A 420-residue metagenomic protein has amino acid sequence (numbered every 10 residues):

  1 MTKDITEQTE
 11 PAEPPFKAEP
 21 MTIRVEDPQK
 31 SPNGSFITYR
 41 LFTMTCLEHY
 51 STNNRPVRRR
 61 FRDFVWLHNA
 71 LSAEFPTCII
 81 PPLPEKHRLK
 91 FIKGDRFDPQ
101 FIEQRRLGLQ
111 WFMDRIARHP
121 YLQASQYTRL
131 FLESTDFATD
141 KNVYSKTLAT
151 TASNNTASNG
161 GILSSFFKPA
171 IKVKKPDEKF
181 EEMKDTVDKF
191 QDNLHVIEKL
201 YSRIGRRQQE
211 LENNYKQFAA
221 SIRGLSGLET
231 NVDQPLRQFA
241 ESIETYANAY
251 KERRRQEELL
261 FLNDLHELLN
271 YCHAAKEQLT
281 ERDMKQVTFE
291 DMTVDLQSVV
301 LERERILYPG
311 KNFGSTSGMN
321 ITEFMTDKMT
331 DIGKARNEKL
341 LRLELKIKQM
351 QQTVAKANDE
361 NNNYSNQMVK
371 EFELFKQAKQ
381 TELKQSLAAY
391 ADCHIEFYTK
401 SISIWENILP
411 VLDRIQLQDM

Functional and structural regions predicted by a protein language model:
M1-Y201, E210, M420: Phox homology (PX) phosphoinositide-binding domain
N159-Q416: C-terminal, extended alpha-helical scaffolding domains
